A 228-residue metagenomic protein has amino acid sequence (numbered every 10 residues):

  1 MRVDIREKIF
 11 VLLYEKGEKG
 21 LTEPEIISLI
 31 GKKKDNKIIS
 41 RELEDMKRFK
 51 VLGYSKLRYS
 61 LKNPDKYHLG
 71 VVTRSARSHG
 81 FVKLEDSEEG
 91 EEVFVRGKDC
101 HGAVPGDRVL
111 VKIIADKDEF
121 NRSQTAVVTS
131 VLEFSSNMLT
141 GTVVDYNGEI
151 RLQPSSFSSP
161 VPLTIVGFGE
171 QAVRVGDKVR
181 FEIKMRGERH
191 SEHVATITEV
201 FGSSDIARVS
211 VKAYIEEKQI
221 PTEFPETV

Functional and structural regions predicted by a protein language model:
M1-V228: Charge-lined substrate channels and their catalytic hotspots, especially those that engage the 3′ end of RNA
